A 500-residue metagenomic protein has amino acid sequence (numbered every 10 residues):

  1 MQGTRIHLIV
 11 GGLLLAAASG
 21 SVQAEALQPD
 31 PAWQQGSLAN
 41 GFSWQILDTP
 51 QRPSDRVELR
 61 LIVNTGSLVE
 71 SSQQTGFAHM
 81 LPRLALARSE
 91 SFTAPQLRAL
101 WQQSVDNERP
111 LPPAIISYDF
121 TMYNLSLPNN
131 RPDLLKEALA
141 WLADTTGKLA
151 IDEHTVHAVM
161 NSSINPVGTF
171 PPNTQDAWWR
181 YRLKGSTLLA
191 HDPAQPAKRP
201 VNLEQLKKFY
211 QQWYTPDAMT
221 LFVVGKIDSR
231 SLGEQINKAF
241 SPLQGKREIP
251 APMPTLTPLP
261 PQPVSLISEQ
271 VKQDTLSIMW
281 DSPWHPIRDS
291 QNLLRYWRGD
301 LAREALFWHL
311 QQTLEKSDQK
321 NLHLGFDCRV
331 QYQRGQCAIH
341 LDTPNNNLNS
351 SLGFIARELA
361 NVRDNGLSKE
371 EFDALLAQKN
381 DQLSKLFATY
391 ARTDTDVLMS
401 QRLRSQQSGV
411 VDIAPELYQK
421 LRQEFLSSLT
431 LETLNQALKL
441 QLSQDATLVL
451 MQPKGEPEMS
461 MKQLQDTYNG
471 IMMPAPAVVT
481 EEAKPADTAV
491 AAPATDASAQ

Functional and structural regions predicted by a protein language model:
A16-S21: N-terminal signal peptide c-region/cleavage motif recognized by signal peptidases
E25-A26, T220-G225, L376-Q500: C-terminal regions of mature proteins
E25-Q34, W179-M219, M253-T255, W284-Q291 (+2 more regions): Histidine-acidic residue clusters that define the catalytic metal-binding segment of zinc metallopeptidase domains
G41, L61, H79-M80, Y123 (+13 more regions): Buried hydrophobic packing residues in well-ordered domains
E58-S126, L188-D192, E304-Q333: M16/MPP (pitrilysin/insulinase) zinc-metallopeptidase core fold and M16-derived inactive scaffolds
R98-F209, G353-R357, D364-M399: Acidic/histidine-enriched segments that form metal/cofactor-coordinating and catalytic pocket/exosite environments
L203-K238, S443-T447: Non-catalytic, conformational "gating/processing" segments within enzyme and secreted inhibitor domains
T220-S277, D281-H285, G455-V490: An aromatic/glycine/proline-enriched structural segment found at the starts of mature extracellular/organellar domains
